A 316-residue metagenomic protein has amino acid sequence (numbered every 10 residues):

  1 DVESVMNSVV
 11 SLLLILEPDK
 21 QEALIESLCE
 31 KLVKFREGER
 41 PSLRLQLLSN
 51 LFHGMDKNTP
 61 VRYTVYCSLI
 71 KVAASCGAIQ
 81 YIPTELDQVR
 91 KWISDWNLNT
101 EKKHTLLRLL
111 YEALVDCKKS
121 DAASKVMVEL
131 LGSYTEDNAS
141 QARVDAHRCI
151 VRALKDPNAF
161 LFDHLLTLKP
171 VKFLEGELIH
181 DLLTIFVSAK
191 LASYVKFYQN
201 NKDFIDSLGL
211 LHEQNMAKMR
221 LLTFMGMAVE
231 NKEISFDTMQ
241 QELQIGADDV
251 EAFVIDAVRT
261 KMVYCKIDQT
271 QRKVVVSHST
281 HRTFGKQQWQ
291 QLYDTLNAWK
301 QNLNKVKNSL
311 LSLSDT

Functional and structural regions predicted by a protein language model:
D1-T316: Charged, E/D/K/R/S-rich low-complexity terminal regions of large eukaryotic assembly subunits
